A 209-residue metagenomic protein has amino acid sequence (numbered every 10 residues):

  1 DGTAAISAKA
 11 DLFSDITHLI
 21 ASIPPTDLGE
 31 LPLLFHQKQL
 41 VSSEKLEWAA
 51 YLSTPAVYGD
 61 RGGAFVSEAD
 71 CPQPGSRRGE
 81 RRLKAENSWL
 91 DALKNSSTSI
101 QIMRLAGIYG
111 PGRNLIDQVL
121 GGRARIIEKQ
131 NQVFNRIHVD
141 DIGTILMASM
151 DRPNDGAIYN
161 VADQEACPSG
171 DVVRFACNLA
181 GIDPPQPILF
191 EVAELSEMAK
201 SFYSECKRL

Functional and structural regions predicted by a protein language model:
K9-Y51, N87: NAD(P)-cofactor binding segment of oxidoreductase domains
F35-R77: Conserved Rossmann-fold NAD(P)-dependent oxidoreductase catalytic core, especially the SDR/UDP-sugar
G62-I102, I127: Catalytic helix-loop patch of NAD(P)-dependent Rossmann-fold dehydrogenases
P74-S76, A106-I108, K129-I137: Glycine-rich "substrate-gating" loop/helix at the edge of Rossmann-like oxidoreductase active sites
L83, S96-T98, I108-V119, I127 (+2 more regions): Glycine/proline-rich active-site loop of Rossmann-fold NAD(P)-dependent oxidoreductases
Q118-I137, D141, I145: A conserved pocket-lining segment of Rossmann-fold NAD(P)-dependent short-chain dehydrogenase/reductase
I145, R152-Y203: Mid/C-terminal beta-alpha module of Rossmann-like enzyme folds, strongest in SDR-family dehydrogenases/epimerases
